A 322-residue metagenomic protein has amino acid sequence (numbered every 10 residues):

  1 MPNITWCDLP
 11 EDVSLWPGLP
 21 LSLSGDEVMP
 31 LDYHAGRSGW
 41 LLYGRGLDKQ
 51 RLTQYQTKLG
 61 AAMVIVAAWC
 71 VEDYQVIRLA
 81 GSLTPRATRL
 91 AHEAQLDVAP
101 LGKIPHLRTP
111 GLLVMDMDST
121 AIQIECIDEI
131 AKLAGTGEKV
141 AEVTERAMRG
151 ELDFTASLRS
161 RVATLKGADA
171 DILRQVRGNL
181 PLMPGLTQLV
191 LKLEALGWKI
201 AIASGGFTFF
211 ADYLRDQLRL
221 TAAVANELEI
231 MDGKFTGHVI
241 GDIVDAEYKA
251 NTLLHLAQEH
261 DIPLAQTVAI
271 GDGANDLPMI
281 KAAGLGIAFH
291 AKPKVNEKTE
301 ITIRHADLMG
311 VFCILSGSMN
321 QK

Functional and structural regions predicted by a protein language model:
M1-L15, L19-E27, G167-A168, R174-L285 (+1 more regions): C-terminal cap/substrate-recognition subdomain and adjoining C-terminal extension of metal-dependent phosphatase-like
M1-M115, N320: Non-catalytic pre-domain segments flanking phosphatase-related domains
L59-G60, A91, A131, R146 (+3 more regions): Hydrophobic alpha-helix position signal
P105-E151: Active-site neighborhood of HAD-like aspartate-dependent phosphohydrolases
L107, A147-G167: Long, charged amphipathic helices and adjacent flexible linkers at domain junctions
E142-R146, L158, L189: Short coil/turn segments at secondary-structure boundaries
